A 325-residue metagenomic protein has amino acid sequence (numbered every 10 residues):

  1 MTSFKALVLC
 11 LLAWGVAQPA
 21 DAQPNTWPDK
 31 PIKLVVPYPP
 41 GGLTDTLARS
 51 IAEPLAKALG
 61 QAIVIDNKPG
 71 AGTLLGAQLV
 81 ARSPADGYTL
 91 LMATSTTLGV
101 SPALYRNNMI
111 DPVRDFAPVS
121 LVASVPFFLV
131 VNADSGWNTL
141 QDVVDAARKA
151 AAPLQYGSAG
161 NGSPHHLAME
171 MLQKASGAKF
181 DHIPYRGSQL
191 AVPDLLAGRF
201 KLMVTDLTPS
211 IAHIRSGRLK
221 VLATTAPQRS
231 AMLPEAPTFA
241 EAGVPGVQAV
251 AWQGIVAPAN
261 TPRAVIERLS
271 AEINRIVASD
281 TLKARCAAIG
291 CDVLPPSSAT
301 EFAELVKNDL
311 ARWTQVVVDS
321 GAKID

Functional and structural regions predicted by a protein language model:
M1-D29, Q141, I324-D325: Short, low-complexity disordered leader/linker segments with a strong preference for bacterial N-terminal type II
A22-R114, P153, G177-L202, H213 (+2 more regions): N-terminal (or domain-start) structured segment
D29, A48, A52, A56 (+17 more regions): Extracytoplasmic/secreted envelope proteins and their assembly/folding machinery, especially bacterial periplasmic
D29-P31, E241, R263-D325: An extracytoplasmic/periplasmic, membrane-proximal ligand-sensing/linker region
I32-L34, G41, A48, I65 (+11 more regions): Residue-level signal for nonpolar/aromatic packing positions in well-ordered secondary structure
R82-Y88, S95, A103-L190, F239 (+1 more regions): Hinge/capping helix and adjacent helix->loop/strand transition within the periplasmic-binding protein
T97-N107, H166, Q173-A175, K201-A236: A ligand-binding cleft/hinge motif common to bilobed small-molecule-binding domains
S124, S210-A278, N308-A311: C-terminal lobe and pocket-closing loops of periplasmic/extracytoplasmic Venus-flytrap solute-binding proteins
